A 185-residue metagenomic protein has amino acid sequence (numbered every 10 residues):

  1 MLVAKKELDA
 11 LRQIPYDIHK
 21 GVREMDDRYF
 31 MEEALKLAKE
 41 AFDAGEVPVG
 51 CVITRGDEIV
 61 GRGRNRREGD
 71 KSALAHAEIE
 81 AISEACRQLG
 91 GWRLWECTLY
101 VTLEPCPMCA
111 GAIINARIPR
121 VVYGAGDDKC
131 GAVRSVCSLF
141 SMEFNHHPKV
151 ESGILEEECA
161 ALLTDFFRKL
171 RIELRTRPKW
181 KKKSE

Functional and structural regions predicted by a protein language model:
E7, Y16-A41, M108-E185: Zinc-dependent deaminase
V49-R55: Short beta-strand scaffold segments in enzyme catalytic cores
G69-I79: A short, polar/charged loop-to-alpha-helix boundary motif
S83-I114: Helix-adjacent hinge/juxtasegments
